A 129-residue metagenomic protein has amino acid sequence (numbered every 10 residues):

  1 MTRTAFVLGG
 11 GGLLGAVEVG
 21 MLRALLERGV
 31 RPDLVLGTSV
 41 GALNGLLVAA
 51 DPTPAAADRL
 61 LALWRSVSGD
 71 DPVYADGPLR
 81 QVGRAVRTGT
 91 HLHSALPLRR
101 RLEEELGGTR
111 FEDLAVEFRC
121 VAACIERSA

Functional and structural regions predicted by a protein language model:
T2-V7, G12-L102: Patatin-like phospholipase
E104-R110: Short, charged beta->alpha transition segments
R110-A129: Active-site gating loop/helix substructures
